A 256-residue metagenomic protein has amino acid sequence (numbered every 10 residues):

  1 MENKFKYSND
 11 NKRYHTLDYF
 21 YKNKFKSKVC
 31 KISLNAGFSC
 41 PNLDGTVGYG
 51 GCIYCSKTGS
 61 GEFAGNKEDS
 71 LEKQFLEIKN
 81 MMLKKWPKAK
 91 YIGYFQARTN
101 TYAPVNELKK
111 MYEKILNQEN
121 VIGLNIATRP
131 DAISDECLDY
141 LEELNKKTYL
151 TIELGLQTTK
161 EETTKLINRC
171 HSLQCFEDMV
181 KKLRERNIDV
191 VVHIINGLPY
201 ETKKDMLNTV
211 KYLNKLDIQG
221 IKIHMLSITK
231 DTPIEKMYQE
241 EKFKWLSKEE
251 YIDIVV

Functional and structural regions predicted by a protein language model:
M1-I92: N-terminal [4Fe-4S]-dependent radical SAM core
E2-Y19, F25-C30, G220, I228-V256: Auxiliary Fe-S-binding modules of radical SAM enzymes
L43, A97-V105, I195-K204: Active-site mouth loops of central-metabolism enzymes
T58-F75, M82-V105, N120-I133, Y149-C175 (+1 more regions): Core AdoMet radical
S70, A103, E107, I167-C175 (+2 more regions): Alpha-helix N-cap and loop-to-helix initiation/capping positions
I78-M82, I133-K147, D178, L207-D217: Short amphipathic alpha-helices and their capping/turn segments at secondary-structure boundaries
M82-W86, M111-E119, D139-Y149, K181-E185: Acidic (Asp/Glu)-rich catalytic clusters
Q174-P233, I252-V255: Conserved C-terminal portion of the radical SAM core fold that forms the substrate/S-adenosylmethionine-binding
